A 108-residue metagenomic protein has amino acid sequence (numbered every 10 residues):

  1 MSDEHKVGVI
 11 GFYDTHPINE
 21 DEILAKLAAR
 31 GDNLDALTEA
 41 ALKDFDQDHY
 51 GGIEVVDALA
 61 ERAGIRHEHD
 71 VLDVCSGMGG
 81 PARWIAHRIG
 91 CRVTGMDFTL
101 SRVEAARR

Functional and structural regions predicted by a protein language model:
M1-A28: N-terminal auxiliary segments of SAM/dcSAM-dependent transferases
I18-L37, I53-V56: Class I S-adenosylmethionine
A28, E61, H87: Short polybasic/polar patches that bind polyanions
N33, H49-H67: Conserved alpha-helix/loop element of class I SAM-dependent methyltransferases that forms part of the SAM/SAH-binding
E39-A40, I65: General secondary-structure edge motif
A40-H49: Class I SAM-dependent methyltransferase Rossmann-like catalytic core, especially the SAM/SAH-binding loop
D70-R108: Class I SAM-dependent methyltransferase SAM/SAH-binding core
